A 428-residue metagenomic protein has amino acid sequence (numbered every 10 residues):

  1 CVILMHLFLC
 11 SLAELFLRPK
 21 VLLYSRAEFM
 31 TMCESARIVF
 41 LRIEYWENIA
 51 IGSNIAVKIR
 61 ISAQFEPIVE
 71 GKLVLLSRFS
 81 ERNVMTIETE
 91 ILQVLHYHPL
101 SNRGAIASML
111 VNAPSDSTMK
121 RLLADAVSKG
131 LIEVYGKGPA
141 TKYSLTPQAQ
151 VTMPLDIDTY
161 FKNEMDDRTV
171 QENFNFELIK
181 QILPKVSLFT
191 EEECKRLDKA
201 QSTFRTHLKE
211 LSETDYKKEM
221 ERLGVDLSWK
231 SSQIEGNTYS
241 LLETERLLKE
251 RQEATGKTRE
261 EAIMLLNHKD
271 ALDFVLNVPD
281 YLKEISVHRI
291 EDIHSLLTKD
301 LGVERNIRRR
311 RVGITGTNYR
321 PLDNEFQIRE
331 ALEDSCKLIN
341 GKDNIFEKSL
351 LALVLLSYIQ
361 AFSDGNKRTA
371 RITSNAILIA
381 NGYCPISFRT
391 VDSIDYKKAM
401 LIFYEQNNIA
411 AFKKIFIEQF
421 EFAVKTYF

Functional and structural regions predicted by a protein language model:
C1, M5, M30-C33: Methionine residue identity
L4-L12, L17, S25, L41 (+2 more regions): Short hydrophobic targeting helices and cationic amphipathic motifs that mediate membrane/organellar targeting
L7, L15, V21, T31 (+3 more regions): Compositionally biased, low-complexity segments
C10, E28-T31, G52, I68: Short linear/disordered segments characteristic of secreted peptide precursors and small low-complexity proteins
S25-E28, C33-A36, V57-I59: Generic low-complexity, intrinsically disordered segments
F40, Y45, A50, N54-F428: FIC/Doc superfamily catalytic core
